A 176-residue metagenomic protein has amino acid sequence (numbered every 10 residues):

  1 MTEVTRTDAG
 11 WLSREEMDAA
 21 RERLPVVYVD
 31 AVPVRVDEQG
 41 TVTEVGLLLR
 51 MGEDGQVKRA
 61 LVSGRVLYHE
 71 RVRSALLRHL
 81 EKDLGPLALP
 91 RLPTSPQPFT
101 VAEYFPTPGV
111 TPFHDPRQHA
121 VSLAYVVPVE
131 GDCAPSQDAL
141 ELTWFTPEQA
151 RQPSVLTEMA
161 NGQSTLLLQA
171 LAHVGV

Functional and structural regions predicted by a protein language model:
M1-E38, H114-D115: Acidic, metal-coordinating catalytic segment for phosphate/diphosphate chemistry, firing primarily on the Nudix
L24-Y28, G40, Q56, L61 (+2 more regions): Short connector loops at helix/strand junctions that flank enzyme active sites, especially segments positioning acidic
P25, V72, Q163: Hydrophobic (often cysteine-bearing) scaffold residues that line and stabilize catalytic clefts of nucleotide/cofactor
A31, L76, L80, Y125-V127: A structural signal for short, well-ordered beta-strand segments
P33-R35, L49, V129, T146: Residue-level signal for short segments within beta-strands and strand-turn junctions of well-structured beta-sheet
G40-L89: Conserved Nudix-box catalytic region and its N-terminal flanking loop in Nudix hydrolases and closely related
D54-R59, Q118, S122-V176: Nudix hydrolase/Nudix homology domain
G85-C133: Active-site segment of metal-dependent pyrophosphate-handling enzymes, primarily the Nudix hydrolase catalytic core
